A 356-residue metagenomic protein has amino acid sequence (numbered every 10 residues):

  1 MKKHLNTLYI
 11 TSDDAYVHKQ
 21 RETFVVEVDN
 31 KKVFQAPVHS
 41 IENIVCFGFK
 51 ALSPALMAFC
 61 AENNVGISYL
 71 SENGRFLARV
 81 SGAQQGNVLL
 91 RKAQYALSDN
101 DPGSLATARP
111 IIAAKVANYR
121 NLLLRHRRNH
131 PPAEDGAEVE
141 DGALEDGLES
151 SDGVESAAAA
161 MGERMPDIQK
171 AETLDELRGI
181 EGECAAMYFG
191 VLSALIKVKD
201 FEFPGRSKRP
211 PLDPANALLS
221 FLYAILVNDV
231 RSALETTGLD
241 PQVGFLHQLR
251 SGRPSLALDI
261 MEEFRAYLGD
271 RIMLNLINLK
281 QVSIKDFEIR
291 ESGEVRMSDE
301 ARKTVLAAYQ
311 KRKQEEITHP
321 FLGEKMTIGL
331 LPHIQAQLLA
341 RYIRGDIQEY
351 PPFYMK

Functional and structural regions predicted by a protein language model:
M1-H18, D29, G86-K356: Active-site helix-to-loop segments that bind/position phosphate- or nucleotide-bearing substrates and donors across
D13, N30-K32, A55-M57: Short secondary-structure capping/turn segments at boundaries of alpha-helices and beta-strands
H18-K50: N-terminal ordered "arm"
A36-I44, L56-M57, D299-K311: Short alpha-helical interface patches
S40, G48-N121: A surface-exposed, charged beta-strand/loop segment in the N-terminal or early-internal portion of soluble proteins
